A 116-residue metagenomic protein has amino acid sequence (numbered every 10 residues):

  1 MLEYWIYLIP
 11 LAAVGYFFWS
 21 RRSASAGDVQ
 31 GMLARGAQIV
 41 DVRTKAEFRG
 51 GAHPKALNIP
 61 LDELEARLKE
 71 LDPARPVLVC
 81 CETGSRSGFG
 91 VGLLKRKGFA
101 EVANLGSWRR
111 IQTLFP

Functional and structural regions predicted by a protein language model:
M1-D28, R35-A37, K45-P76, S85-P116: Rhodanese-like catalytic fold shared by cysteine-dependent sulfurtransferases and DSP/PTP-type phosphatases
C80: Short, surface-exposed ligand- or partner-binding patches at beta-edge/loop junctions that are enriched in aromatics
